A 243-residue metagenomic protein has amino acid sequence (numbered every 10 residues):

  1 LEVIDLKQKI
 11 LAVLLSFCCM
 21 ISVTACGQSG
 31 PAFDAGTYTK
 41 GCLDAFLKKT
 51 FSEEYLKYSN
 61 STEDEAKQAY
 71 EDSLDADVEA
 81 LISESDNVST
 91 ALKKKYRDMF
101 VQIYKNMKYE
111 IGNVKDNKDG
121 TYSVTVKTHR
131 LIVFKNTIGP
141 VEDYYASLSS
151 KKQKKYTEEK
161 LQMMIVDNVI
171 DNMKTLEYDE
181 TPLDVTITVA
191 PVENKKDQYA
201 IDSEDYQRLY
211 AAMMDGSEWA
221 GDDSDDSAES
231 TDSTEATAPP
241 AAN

Functional and structural regions predicted by a protein language model:
E2-I10, L14: Positively charged n-region of N-terminal signal peptides that target proteins for export
F17-C18: Repetitive helical segments and hydrophobic/amphipathic motifs
S22-A25: C-terminal motif of bacterial Sec signal peptides marking the signal peptidase cleavage site
S29-N243: Mature, Sec-exported extracytoplasmic domains of Gram-positive
